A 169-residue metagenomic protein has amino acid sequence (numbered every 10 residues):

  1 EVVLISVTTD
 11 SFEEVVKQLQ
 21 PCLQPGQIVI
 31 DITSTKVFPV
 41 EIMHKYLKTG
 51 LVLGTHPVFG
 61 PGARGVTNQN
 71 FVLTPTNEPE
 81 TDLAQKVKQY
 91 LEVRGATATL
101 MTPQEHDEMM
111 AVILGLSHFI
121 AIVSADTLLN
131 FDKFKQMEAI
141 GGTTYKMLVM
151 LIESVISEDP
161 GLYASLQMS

Functional and structural regions predicted by a protein language model:
E1-M43: Rossmann-fold NAD(P) dinucleotide-binding segment
S6-T9, E13, T81, P103 (+1 more regions): Electropositive phosphate-/nucleotide-binding environments in soluble metabolic enzymes
Q18, I42, K86, E108-A111 (+2 more regions): Alpha-helical scaffold segments in soluble metabolic enzymes
T35-A98, M110: Rossmann-fold dinucleotide-binding core
R94-L116, K135: Conserved Rossmann-fold dehydrogenase catalytic segment
I120-L129: Acidic/glycine-rich phosphate/pyrophosphate-binding loops and surrounding catalytic core that coordinate Mg2+
V123, K133-M137: Internal helical hairpin/lid segments
Q136-S169: Interdomain hinge/lid region at the active-site interface of Rossmann-like NAD(P)-dependent oxidoreductases
